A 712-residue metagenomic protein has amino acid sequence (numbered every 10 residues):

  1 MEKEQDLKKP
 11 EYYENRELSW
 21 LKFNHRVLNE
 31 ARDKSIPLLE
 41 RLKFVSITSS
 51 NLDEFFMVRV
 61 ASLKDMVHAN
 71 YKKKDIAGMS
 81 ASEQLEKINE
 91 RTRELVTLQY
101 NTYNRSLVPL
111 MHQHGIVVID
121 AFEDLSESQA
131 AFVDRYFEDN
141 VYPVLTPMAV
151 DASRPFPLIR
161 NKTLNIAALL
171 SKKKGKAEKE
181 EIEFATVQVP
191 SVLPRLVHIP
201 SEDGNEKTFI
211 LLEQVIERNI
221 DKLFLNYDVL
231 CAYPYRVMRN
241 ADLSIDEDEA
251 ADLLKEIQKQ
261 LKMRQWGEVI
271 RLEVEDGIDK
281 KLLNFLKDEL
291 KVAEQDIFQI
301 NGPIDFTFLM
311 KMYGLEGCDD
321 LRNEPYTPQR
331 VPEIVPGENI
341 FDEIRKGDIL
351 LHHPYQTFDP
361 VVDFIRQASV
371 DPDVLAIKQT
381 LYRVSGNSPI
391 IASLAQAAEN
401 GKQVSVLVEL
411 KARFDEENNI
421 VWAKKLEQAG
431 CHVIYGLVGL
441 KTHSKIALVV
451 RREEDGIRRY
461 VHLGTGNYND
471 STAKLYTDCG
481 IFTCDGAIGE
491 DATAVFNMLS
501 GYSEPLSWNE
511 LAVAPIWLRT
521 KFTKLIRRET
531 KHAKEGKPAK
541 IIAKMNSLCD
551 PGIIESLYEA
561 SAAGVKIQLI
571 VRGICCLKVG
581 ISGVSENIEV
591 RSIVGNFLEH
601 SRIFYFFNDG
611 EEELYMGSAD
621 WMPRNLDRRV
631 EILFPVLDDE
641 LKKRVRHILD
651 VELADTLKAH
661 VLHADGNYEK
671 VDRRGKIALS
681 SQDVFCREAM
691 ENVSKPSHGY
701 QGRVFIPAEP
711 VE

Functional and structural regions predicted by a protein language model:
M1-I541, E559-A563, C575-E712: N-terminal localization/anchoring segments of enzymes in phospholipid and broader phosphate metabolism
N546: Cofactor-pocket helix-loop regions in the catalytic cores of large enzyme subunits
P551-I554, Y558: Glycine/threonine-rich ATP-lid/beta-loop region of ATP-binding domains
K566-I570: Hydrophobic alpha/beta core scaffold segments
